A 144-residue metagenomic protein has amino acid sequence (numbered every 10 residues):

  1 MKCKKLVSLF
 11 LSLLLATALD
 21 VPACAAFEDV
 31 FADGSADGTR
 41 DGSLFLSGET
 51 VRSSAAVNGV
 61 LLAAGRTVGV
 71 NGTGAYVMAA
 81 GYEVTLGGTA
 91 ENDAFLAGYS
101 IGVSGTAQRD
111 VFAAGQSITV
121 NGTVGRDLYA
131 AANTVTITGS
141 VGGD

Functional and structural regions predicted by a protein language model:
M1-C3: N-terminal secretory signal peptides that target proteins for export/translocation
K5-L14: Sec-dependent N-terminal signal peptides
L14-L15, L61: Generic secretory/membrane-interface signal
A16-C24: C-terminal segment of classical bacterial N-terminal signal peptides
C24-D144: Soluble extramembrane regions of membrane proteins in the secretory/endomembrane system
